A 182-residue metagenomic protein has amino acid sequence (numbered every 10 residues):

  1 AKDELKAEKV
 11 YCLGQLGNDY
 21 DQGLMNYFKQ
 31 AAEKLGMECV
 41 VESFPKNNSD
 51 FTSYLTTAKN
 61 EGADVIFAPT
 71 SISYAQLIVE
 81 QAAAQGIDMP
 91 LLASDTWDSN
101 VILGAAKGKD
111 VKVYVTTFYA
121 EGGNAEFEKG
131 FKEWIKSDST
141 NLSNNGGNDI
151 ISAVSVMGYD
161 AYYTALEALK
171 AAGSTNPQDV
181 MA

Functional and structural regions predicted by a protein language model:
A1-A182: Extracytosolic ligand-binding ectodomains
